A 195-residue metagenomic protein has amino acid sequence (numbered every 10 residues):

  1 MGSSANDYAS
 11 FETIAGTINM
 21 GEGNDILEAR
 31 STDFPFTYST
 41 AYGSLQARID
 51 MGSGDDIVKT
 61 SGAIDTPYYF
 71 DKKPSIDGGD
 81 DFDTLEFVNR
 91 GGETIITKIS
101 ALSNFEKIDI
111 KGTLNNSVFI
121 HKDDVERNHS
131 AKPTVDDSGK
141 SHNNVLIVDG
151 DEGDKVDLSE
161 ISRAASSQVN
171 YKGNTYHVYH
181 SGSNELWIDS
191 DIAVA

Functional and structural regions predicted by a protein language model:
M1-L27, D191-V194: N-terminal segments that cap or nucleate solenoid repeat domains
D7-F11, D25-T32, D56-I64, S75-H121 (+2 more regions): Extracellular beta-strand repeat scaffolds in secreted/surface proteins
T13-G16, A47, I161-S162: Small-residue (G/S/T/A) turn/hinge positions that recur once per unit in extracellular repeat modules
I14, L45, K72, N104: Beta-rich catalytic cores
T17-N19, A41, R48-D50, S75-G79 (+1 more regions): Tandem-repeat/low-complexity and Cys-motif detector
D33-G43, T66-Y68: Intrinsically disordered, low-complexity Ser/Thr- and acidic-rich flexible linkers and loops, especially at boundaries
R127-S130: Secretome/extracellular-domain signature
D149, D154-A195: Low-complexity acidic/polar repeat-biased segments
